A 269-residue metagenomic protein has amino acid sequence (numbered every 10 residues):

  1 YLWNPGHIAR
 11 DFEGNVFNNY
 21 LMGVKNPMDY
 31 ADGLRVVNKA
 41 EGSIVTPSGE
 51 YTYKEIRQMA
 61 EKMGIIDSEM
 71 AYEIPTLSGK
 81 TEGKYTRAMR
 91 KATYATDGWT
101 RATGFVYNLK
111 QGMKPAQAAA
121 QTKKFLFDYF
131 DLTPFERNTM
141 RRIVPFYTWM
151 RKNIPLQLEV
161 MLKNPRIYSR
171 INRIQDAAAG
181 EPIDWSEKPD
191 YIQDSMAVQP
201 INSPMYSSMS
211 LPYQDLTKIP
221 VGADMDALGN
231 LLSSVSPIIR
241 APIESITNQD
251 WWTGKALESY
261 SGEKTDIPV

Functional and structural regions predicted by a protein language model:
Y1-P212, I219-S234, W252-P268: Hydrophobic, often aromatic-rich secondary-structure segments at membrane interfaces
A241-I243: C-terminal anchoring/interaction modules
